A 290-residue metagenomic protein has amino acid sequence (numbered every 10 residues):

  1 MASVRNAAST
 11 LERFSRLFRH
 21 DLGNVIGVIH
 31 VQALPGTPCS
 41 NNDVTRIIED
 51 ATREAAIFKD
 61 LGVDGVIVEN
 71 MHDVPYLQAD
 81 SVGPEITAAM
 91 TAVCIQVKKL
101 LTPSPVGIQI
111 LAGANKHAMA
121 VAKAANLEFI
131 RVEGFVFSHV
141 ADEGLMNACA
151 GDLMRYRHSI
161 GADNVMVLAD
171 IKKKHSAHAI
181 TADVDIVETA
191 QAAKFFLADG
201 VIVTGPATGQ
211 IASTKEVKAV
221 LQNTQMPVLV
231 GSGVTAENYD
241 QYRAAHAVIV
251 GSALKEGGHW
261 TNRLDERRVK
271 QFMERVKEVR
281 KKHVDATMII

Functional and structural regions predicted by a protein language model:
M1-L11, I290: N-terminal mitochondrial targeting presequence
A7-I29: N-terminal basic/disordered segments at the start of proteins
I26, V31-D80, E85-S104, G113-M226 (+4 more regions): Alpha/beta enzyme core
Q109-L111: Active-site nucleophile and cofactor-binding loops and adjacent substrate-binding regions of central metabolic enzymes
